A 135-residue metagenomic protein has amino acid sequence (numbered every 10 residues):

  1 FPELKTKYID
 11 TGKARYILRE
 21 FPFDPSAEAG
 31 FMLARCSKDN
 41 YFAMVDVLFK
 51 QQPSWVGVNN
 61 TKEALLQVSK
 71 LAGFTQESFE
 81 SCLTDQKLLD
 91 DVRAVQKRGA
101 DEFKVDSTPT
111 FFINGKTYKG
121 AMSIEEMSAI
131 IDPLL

Functional and structural regions predicted by a protein language model:
F1, K5-T6, L66-L135: C-terminal cap of thioredoxin/glutaredoxin-like
F1-K70: Structural alpha/beta surface segment adjacent to cysteine/selenocysteine redox centers across thiol/disulfide enzymes
